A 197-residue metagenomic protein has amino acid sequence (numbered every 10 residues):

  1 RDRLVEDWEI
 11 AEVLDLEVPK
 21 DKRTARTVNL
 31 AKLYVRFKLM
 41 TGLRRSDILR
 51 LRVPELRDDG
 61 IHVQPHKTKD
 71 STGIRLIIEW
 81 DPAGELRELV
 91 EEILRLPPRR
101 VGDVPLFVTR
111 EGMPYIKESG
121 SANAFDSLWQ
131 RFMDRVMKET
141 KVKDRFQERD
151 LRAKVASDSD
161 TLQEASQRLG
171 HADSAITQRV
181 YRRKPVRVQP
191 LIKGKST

Functional and structural regions predicted by a protein language model:
R1-R45, L49: Basic, Lys/Arg- and aromatic-enriched nucleic-acid-binding interface segment
D15, R50, D58, R179-R183: Phosphate-coordinating loops and pocket residues in cytosolic domains that bind phosphorylated ligands
N29-K32, T140-D160, I176: Short basic/aromatic active-site micro-motif
R36, M40, S46-D47, D150-A172: C-terminal catalytic core of tyrosine-transesterase DNA break-rejoin enzymes
T41, R50-R95, D103: Conserved tyrosine-mediated DNA breakage-rejoining catalytic core shared by Y-recombinases
E55-D59, T161-V180: Short, polar N-cap/turn motifs at the start of nucleic acid-interacting alpha helices
I74-I78, Q167, Q178-T197: DNA/chromatin major-groove-contacting recognition/catalytic segments
D81-V142, V155: Active-site/catalytic core of tyrosine-dependent DNA strand-transfer enzymes
